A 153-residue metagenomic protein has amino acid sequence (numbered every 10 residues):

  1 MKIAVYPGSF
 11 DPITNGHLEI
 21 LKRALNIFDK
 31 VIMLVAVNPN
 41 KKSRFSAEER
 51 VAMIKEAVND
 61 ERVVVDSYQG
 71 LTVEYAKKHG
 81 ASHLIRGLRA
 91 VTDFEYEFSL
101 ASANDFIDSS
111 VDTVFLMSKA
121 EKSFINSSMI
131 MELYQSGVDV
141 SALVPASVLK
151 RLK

Functional and structural regions predicted by a protein language model:
M1-K153: Nucleotidyltransferase catalytic core that binds NTPs
